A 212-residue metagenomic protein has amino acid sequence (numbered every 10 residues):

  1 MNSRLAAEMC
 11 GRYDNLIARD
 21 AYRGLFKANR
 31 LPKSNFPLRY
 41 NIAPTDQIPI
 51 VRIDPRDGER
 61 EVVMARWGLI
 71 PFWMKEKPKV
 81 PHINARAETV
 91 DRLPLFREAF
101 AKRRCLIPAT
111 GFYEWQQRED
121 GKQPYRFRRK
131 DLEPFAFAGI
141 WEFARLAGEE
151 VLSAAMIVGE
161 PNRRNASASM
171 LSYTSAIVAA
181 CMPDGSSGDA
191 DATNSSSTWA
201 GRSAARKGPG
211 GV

Functional and structural regions predicted by a protein language model:
M1-V212: Short linear sequence motif anchored by a di-proline
